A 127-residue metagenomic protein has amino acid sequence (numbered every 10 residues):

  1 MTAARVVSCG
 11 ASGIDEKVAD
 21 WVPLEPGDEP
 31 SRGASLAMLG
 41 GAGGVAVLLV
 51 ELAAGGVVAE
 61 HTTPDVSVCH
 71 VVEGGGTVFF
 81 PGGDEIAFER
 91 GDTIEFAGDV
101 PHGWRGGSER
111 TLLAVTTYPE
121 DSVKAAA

Functional and structural regions predicted by a protein language model:
M1-G44, L48, A59, A126-A127: A short, N-terminal "cap"/entry segment at the start of jelly-roll beta-barrel domains of the cupin/DSBH fold
A42-V45, A53-G56, G75-T77, E120-V123: Short, charged/polar surface micro-motifs in flexible loops or helix N-caps
L49, V72-E73, E89-R90: A cytosolic small-molecule/anion-sensing beta-strand core signal
A53-T62, S67: Catalytic core of non-heme Fe(II) oxygenases with the double-stranded beta-helix
V58-E60, V78-F79, F96, P101-S108: Short beta-strand His + acidic residue motifs that chelate non-heme Fe in jelly-roll/DSBH and cupin folds
P64-T77, P81: Glycine- and acidic-residue-biased ligand/ion/polar-headgroup-sensing regions
V68, E95, E109-A125: A short hydrophobic beta-strand segment most commonly corresponding to one strand of the jelly-roll/cupin
G82-D99: Short acidic-glycine-tyrosine-enriched beta hairpin
